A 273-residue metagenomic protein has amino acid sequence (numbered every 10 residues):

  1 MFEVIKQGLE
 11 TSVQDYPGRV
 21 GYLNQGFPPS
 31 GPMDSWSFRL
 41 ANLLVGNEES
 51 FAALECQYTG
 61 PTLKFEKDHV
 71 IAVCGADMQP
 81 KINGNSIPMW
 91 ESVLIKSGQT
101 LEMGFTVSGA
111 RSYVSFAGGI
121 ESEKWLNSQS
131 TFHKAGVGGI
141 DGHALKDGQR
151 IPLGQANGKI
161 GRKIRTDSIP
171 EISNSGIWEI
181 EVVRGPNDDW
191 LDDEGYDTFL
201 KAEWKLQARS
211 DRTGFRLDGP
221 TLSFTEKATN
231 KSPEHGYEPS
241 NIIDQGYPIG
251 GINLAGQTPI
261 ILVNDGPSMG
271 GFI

Functional and structural regions predicted by a protein language model:
M1-I273: Conserved "landmark" site that anchors the functional core of diverse proteins
